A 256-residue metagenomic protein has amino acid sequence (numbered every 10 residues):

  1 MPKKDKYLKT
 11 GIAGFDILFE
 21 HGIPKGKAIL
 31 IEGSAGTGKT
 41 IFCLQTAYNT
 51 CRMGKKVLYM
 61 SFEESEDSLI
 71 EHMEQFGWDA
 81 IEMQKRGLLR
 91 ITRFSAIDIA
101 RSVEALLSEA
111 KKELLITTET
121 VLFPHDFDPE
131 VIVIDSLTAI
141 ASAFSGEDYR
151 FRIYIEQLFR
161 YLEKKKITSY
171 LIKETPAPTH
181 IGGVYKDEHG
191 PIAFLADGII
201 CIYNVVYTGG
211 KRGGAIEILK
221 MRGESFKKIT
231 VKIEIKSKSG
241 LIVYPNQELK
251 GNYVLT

Functional and structural regions predicted by a protein language model:
M1-K4, K9-I12, E109-A110, L122-D128 (+1 more regions): NTP-binding/hydrolysis catalytic cores, primarily Walker-type P-loop NTPases
T10-G22: Pre-Walker A adenine-sensing motif
I23, C51, L162-E163: Conserved ATPase "switch" residues in P-loop NTPase domains
A28-E32: Short hydrophobic/aromatic beta-strand immediately N-terminal to the Walker A/P-loop
S34-A100: Conserved P-loop
K56, L88, D128-V131, K164-I172: Loop/turn-to-beta-strand initiation segments
I97-K164: Phosphate-binding/switch loop-helix module in NTP-utilizing enzymes
I167-S169, K173-G240: Phosphate-binding/switch region of NTP-binding enzymes
